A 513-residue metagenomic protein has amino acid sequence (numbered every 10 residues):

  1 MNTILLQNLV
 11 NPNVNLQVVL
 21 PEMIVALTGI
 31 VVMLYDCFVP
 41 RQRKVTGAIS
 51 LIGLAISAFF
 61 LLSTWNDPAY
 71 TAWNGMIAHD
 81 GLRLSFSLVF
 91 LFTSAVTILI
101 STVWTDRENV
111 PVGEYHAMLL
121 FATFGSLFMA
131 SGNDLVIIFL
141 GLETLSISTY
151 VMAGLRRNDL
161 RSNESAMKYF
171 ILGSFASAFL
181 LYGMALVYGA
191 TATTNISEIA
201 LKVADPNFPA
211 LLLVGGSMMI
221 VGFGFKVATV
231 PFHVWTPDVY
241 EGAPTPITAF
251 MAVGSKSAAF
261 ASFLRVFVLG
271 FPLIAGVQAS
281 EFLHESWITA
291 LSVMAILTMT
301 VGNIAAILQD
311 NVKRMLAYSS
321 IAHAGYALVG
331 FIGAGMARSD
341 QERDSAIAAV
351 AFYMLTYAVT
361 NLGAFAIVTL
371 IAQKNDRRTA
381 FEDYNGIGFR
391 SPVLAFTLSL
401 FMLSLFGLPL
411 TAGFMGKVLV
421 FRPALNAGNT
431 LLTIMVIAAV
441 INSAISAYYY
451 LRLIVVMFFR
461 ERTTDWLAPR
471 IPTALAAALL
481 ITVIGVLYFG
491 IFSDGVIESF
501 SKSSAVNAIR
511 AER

Functional and structural regions predicted by a protein language model:
M1-R513: Alpha-helical transmembrane segments of multi-pass membrane proteins predominantly involved in bioenergetics
